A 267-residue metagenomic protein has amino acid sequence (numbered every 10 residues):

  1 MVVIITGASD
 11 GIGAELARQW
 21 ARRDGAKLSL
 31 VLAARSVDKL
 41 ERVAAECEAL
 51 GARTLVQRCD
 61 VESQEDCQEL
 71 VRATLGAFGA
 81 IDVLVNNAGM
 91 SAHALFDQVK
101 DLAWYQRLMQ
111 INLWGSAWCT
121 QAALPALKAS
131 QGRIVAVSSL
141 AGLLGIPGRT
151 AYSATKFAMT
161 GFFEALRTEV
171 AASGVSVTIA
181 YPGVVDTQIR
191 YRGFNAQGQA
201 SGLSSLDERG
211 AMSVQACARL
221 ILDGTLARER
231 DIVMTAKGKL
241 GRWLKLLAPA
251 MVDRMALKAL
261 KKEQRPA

Functional and structural regions predicted by a protein language model:
S9-D10: Conserved glycine-rich cofactor-binding loop
G25-V43: Conserved glycine-rich Rossmann-like NAD(P)H-binding loop of the short-chain dehydrogenase/reductase
V37, R58-E69, L102: The beta1-alpha1 cofactor-binding region of Rossmann-like NAD(H)/NADP(H)-dependent oxidoreductases
S91-Q106, G148-A151: Conserved mid-core segment of classical short-chain dehydrogenase/reductases
T120, T155: Active-site helix of classical SDR
S139: Residue(s) in the substrate-gating loop at a strand-loop-helix junction that position the organic substrate next
A172-A236: SDR active-site lid
